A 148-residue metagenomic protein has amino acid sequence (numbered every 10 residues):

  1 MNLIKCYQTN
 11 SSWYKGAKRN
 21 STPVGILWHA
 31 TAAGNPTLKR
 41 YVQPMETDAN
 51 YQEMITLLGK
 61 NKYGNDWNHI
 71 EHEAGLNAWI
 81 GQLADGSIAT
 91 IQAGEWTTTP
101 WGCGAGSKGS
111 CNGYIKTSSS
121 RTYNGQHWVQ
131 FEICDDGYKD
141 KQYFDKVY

Functional and structural regions predicted by a protein language model:
M1-Y148: Active-site-adjacent loop/helix surface patches within enzyme catalytic domains that shape the substrate-binding cleft
